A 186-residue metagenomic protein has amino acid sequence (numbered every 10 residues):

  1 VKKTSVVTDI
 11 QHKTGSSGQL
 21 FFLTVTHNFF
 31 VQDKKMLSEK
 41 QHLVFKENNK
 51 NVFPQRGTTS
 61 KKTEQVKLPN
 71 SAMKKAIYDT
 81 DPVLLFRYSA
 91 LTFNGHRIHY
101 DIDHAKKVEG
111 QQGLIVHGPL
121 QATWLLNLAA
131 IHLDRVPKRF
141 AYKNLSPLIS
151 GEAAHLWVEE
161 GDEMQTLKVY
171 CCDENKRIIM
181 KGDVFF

Functional and structural regions predicted by a protein language model:
V1-T80, L148-S150, H155-F186: HotDog/MaoC-like acyl-thioester-processing domains
K50, V66-D134: Hot-dog-fold acyl-thioester-processing enzymes
A105-D162, C171-E174, D183: Catalytic-pocket segment enriched in acidic/His residues
